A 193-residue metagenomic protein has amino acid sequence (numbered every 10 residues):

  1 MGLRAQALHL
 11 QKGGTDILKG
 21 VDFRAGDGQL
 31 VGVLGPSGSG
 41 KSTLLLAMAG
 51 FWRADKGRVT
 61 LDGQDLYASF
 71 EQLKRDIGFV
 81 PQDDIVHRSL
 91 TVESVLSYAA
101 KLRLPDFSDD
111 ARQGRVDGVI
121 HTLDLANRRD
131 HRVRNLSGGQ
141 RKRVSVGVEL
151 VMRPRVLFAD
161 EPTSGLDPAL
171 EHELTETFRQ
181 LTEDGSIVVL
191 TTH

Functional and structural regions predicted by a protein language model:
L34-P36: The feature captures the beta-strand-to-loop junction immediately N-terminal to the Walker
A49: Helix-to-loop junction immediately C-terminal to a conserved catalytic motif
R88-P105: Q-loop/switch helix immediately C-terminal to the Walker
S97, A111-R128: Conserved ABC ATPase "signature" region
R132-L136: Conserved ABC ATPase signature
V146-G147: Hydrophobic anchor residue at the start of the ABC signature
L157-D160: Catalytic Walker B motif of ABC-type/P-loop ATPase nucleotide-binding domains
